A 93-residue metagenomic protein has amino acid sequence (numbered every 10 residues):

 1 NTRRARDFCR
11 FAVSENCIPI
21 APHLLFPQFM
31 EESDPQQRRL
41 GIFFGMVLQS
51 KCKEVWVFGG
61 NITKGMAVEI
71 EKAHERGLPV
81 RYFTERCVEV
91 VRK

Functional and structural regions predicted by a protein language model:
N1-K93: Catalytic phosphate/metal-binding cores of nucleic-acid and nucleotide-processing enzymes, i.e., regions that mediate
